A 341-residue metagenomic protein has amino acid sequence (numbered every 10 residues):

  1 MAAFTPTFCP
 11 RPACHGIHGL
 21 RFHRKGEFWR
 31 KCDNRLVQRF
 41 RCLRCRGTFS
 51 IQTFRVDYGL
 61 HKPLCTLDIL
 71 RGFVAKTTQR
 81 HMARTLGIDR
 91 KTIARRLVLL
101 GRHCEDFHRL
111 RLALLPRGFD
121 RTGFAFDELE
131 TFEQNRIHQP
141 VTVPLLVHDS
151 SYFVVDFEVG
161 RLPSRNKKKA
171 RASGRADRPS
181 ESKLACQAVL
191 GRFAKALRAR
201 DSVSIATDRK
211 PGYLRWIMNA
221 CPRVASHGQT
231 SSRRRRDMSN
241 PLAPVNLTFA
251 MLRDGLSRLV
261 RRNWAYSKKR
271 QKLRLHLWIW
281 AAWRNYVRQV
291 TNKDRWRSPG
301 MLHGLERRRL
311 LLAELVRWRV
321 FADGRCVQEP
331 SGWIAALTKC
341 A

Functional and structural regions predicted by a protein language model:
A3, L275-A341: C-terminal domain-tail junction helix/linker
T7-R35: Short recognition patches in nucleic-acid-associated and regulatory proteins
R11-G19, R44-G47, P211, Y286: Short Cys/His-rich local motifs and their 1-3 flanking residues in nucleic-acid-associated proteins and small
V37-A125, L129-F132, I137: Short, positively charged, Gly/Tyr-enriched micro-motifs that form contact patches at catalytic or ligand/partner
R95, L99-A199: RNase H-like nuclease fold core
D201-Y213: Acidic/histidine-rich, metal-coordinating catalytic segments
P241-N292: Charged alpha-helix within mobile-element recombinases
